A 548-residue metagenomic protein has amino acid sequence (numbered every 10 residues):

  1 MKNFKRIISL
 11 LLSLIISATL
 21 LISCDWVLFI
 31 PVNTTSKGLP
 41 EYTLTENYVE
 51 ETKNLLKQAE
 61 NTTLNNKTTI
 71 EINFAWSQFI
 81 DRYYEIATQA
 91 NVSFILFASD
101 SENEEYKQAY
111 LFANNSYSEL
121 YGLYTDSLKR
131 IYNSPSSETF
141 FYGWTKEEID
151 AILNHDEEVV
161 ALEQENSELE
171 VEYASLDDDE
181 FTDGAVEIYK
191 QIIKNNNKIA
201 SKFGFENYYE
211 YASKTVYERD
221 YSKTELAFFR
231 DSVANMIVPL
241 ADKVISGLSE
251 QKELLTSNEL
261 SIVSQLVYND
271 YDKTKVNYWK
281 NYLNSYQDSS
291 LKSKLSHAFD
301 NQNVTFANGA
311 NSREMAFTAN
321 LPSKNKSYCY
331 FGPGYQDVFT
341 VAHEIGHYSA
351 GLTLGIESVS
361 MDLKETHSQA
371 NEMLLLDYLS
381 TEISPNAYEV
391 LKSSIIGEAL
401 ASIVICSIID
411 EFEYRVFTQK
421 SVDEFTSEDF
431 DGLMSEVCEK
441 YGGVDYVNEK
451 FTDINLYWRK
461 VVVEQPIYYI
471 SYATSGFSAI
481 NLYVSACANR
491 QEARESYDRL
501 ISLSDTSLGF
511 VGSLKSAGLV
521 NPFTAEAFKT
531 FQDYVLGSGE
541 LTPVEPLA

Functional and structural regions predicted by a protein language model:
I16-L20: Hydrophobic core
I30-N269, S435-C438, P543-L547: A well-structured
N33, K37, V92, E218 (+7 more regions): C-terminal, non-catalytic "cap/extension" segments appended to globular domains
R230, N235-M236, L354, V359-A401 (+1 more regions): Post-HExxH zinc-binding segment in Zn-dependent metallohydrolases
R230-V244, D270-H297: Zn2+-dependent metallopeptidase catalytic core
N269, N303-K324: Catalytic zinc-binding patch centered on the HExxH motif and its immediate surroundings that defines zinc-dependent
D270, P322-A342: Short pre-active-site segment immediately N-terminal to the catalytic Zn-binding motif
